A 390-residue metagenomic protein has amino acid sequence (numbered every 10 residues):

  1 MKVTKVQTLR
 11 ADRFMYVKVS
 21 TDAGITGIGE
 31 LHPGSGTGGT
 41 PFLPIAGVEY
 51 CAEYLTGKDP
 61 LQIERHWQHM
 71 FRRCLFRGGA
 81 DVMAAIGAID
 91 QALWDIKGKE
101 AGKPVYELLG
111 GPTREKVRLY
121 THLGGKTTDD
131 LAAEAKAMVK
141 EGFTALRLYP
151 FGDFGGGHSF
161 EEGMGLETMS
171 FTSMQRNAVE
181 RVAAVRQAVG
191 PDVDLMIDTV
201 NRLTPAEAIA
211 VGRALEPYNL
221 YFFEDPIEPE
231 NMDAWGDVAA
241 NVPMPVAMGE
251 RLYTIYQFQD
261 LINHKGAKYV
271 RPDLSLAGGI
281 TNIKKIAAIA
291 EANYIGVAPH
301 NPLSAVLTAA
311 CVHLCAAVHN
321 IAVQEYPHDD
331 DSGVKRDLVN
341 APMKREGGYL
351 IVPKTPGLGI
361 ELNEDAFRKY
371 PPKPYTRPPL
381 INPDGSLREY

Functional and structural regions predicted by a protein language model:
M1-I28, H32-G36, D329-D337, Y390: Structured beta-strand/loop patches that form or line metal/cofactor-binding pockets in enzymes
M1-R10, Y16, G98-K99, K103-K116 (+2 more regions): N-terminal amphipathic alpha-helix/helix-capping segment at the start of soluble metabolic enzymes
S20, T37, A46-E53, R65 (+3 more regions): Shared catalytic-loop signature of beta/alpha-barrel
S20-E100: Metal- or metallocofactor-binding catalytic centers and their adjacent structured scaffolds across diverse enzyme
K116-D237, N241: Metal-dependent enolase-superfamily TIM-barrel catalytic cores that perform enediolate-based chemistry
L358-Y390: Extended hydrophobic packing segments that form well-structured cores
